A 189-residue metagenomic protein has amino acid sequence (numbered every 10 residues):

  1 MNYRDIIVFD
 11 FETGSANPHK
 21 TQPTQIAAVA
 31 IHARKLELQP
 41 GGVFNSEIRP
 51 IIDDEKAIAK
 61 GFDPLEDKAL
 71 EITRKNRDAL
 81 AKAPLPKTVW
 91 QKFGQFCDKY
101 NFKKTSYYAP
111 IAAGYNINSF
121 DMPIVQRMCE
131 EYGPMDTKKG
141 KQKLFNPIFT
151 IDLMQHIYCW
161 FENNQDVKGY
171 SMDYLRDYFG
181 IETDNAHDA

Functional and structural regions predicted by a protein language model:
N2-Q126, D177: Conserved non-catalytic scaffold segment of RNase H-like nuclease domains
I48-P50, L153, I181: Active-site donor-binding loop signature of nucleotide-sugar glycosyltransferases
N76-A83, P134-Q142, I181-H187: Short, polar/flexible loop-turn hinges at active-site or ligand-entry regions and domain interfaces
C97-N101, C129-D136, I157, R176-T183: Short, well-ordered alpha-helical segments in soluble proteins
Y108-I111, F145-F149: Residue-level recognition of the N-termini of beta-strands and the immediately preceding loop/turn
P110-F120, I124, M128, N164-A189: Acidic, Mg2+-coordinating catalytic module of metal-dependent nucleases/exonucleases that use a two-metal-ion mechanism
F120-I148: Substrate-recognition/cap helix-loop segment adjacent to the acidic, metal-dependent catalytic center of Asp-based
I148-D166: Short alpha-helix plus adjacent loop in nuclease-associated cores
